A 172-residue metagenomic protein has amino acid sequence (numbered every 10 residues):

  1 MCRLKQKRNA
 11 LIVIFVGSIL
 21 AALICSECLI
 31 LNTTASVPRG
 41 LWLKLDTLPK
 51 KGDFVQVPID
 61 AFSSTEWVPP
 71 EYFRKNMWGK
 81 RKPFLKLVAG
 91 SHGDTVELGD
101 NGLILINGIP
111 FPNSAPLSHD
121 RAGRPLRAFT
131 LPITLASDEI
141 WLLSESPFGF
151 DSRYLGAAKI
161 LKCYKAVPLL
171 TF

Functional and structural regions predicted by a protein language model:
M1-P83, P132-T134, R153-F172: Protein maturation boundaries and topogenic segments
C28, S91-V96, F129-T130: Short small/polar-residue motifs
K50-K51, S91, G99, L135-A136: Residue-level recognition of short, solvent-exposed, well-ordered loop/turn junctions that link secondary-structure
D53-V55, D94, E139: Structural motif
V57, L98, L142-L143: A generic structural signal for residues embedded in beta-strands
D60, G93-T95, S146: Short loop segments at secondary-structure junctions
G79-N113: Mid-length scaffold segments of soluble, non-membrane domains
L103-F172: Beta-strand-rich cores of mature extracytoplasmic or soluble domains
